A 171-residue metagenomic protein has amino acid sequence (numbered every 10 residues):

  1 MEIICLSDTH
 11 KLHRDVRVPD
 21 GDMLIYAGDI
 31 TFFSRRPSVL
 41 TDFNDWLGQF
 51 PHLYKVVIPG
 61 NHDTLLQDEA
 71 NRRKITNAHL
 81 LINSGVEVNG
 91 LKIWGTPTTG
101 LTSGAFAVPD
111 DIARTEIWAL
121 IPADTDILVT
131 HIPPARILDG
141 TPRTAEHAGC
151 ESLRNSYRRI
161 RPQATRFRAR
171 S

Functional and structural regions predicted by a protein language model:
M1-T9, A27, G90-T99, D126-H131: Active-site-proximal beta-strand elements of phosphoester/diester hydrolases
L6-V88: Core catalytic region of metal-dependent phosphoesterases/phosphodiesterases, especially metallo-beta-lactamase-like
H10, T31, N61-T64, P97-T99 (+2 more regions): Catalytic metal-binding/acid-base residues of hydrolase active sites
H10, V16-V18, A107-T125, V129-T130 (+1 more regions): Active-site-proximal loop/helix segments of hydrolase catalytic cores
D20, N77, A123-D124, R161: Alpha-helix C-terminal capping/helix-to-coil transition sites in glycosyltransferase folds
S38-F43, K74-A78, P109-T115, R143-R154: Charged helix-capping and loop-helix junction motifs
V39, T102, D124-Q163: Active-site-proximal segments of metal-dependent phosphoesterases and phosphodiesterases across multiple
N71-I112: Helix-adjacent hinge/juxtasegments
